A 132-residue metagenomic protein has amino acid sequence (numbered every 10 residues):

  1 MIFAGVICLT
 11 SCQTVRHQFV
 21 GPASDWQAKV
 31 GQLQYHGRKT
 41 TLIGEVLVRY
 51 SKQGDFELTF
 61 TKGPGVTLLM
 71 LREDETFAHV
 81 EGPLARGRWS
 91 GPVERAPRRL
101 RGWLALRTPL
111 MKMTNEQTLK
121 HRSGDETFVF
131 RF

Functional and structural regions predicted by a protein language model:
M1-T10: Bacterial N-terminal signal peptides
L9-Q27: Bacterial Sec signal peptide processing site at the extreme N-terminus
H17-P22, R38-I43, P92-E94: A broad, low-specificity signal for short, low-complexity segments enriched in glycine/proline and polar/charged
G21-S24, L47-V48, T67-L71, L106-K112: Short linear motifs in intrinsically disordered
S24-W26, Y50-D55, R72-F77, T114-E116 (+1 more regions): Short, solvent-exposed coil/turn segments at beta-strand boundaries
Q27-L68, K120-E126: Post-signal-peptide N-terminal segment of Sec-exported extracytoplasmic proteins
D55-A105: An acidic-aromatic
R86-F132: C-terminal low-complexity, charged extensions that often adopt amphipathic alpha-helices
